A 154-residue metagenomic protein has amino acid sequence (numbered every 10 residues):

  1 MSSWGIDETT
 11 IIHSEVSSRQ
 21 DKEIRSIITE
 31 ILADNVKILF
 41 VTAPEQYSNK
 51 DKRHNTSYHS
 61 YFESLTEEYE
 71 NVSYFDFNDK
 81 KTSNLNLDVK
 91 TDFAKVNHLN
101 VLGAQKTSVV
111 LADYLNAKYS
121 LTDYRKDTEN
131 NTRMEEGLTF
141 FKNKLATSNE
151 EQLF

Functional and structural regions predicted by a protein language model:
M1-D34, D123-F154: Secreted/periplasmic serine-hydrolase-like ester/acetyl group-modifying domain
S2-W4, V36-F40, N84-L87: Short amphipathic alpha-helical segments, especially helix-boundary/capping motifs
T10-S17, A43, Y47-R53, F93-H98: Second-shell loop/turn segments in exported
I28-H54: Active-site segments of SGNH/GDSL-like serine hydrolases that catalyze O-acetyl group transfer/hydrolysis on lipids
K52-N55, S60-F154: C-terminal regions of proteins
